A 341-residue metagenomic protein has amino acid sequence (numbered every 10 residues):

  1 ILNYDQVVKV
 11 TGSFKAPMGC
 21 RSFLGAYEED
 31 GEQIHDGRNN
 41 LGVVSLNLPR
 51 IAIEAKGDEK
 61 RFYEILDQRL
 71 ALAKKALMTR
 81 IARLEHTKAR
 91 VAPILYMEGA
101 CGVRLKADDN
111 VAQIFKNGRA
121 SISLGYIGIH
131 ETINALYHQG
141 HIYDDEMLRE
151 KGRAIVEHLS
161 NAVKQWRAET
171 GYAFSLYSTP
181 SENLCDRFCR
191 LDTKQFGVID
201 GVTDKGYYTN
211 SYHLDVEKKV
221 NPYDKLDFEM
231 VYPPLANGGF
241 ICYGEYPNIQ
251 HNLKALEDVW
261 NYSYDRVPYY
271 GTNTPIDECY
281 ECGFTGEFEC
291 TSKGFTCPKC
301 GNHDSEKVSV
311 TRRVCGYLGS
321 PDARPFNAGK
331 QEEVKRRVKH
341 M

Functional and structural regions predicted by a protein language model:
I1-G118, Q139, D145-K299, H303 (+1 more regions): Conserved catalytic cores of very large enzyme subunits
P49-E54, H130, A135, E182 (+2 more regions): Short loop/turn segments at secondary-structure transitions that flank enzyme active sites
I122-A135, E157, R313: Contiguous, well-ordered alpha-helical segments that form the cores/surfaces of helical PPI scaffolds
G125-G128, G238, G316, G329: Glycine-centered flexibility sites
T132-Y137, N248, S263, V314-L318: Generic structural signal for hydrophobic core residues of well-folded globular domains
G301-M341: Long insertion/accessory domains within large nucleic-acid-processing enzymes
